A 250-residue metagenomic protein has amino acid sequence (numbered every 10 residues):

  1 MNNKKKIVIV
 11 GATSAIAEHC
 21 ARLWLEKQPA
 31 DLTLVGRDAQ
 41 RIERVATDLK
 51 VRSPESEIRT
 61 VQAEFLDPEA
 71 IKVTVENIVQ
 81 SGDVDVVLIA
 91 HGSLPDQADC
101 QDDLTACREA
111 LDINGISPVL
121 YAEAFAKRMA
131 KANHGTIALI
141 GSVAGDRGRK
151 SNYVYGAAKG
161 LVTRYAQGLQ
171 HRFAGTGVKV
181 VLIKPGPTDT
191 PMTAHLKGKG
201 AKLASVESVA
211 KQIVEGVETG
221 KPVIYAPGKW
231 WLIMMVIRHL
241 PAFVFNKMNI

Functional and structural regions predicted by a protein language model:
T13-A15: Conserved glycine-rich cofactor-binding loop
V51-E69: Rossmann-fold cofactor-recognition segment
K72, V86, G92-R108, S151: Conserved mid-core segment of classical short-chain dehydrogenase/reductases
A122, A158: Active-site helix of classical SDR
S142: Residue(s) in the substrate-gating loop at a strand-loop-helix junction that position the organic substrate next
R147-Y153: Active-site loop immediately N-terminal to the catalytic Tyr-X3-Lys motif of short-chain dehydrogenase/reductase
L182, G198-M235: C-terminal helical subdomain
